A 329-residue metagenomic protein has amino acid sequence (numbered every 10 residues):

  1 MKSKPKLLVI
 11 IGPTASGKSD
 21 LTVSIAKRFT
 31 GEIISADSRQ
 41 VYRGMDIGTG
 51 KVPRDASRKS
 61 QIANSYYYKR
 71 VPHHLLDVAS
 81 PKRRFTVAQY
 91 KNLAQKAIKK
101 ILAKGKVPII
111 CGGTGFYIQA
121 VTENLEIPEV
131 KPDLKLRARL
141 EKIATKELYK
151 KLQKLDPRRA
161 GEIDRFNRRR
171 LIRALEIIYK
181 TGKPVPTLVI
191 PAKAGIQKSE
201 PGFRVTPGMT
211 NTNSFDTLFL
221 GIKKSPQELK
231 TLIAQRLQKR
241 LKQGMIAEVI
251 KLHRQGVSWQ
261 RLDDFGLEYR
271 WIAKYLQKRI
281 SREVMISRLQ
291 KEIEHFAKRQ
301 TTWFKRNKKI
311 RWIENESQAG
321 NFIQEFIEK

Functional and structural regions predicted by a protein language model:
M1-K193, P201-V205, M209-K329: Phosphate/pyrophosphate-binding catalytic cores of soluble transferases and nucleic-acid-acting enzymes
